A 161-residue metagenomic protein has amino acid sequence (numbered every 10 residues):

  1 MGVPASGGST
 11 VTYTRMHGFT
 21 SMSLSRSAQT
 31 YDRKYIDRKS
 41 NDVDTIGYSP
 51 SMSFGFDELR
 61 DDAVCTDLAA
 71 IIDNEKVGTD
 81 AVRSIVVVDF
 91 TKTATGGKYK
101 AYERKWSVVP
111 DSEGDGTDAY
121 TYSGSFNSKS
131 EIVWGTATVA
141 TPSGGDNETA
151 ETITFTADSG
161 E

Functional and structural regions predicted by a protein language model:
M1-L59, K105-D118: Solvent-exposed edge beta-strands and adjacent loop segments that serve as assembly or binding interfaces
A5-T10, G78-D80, G144-G145: Intrinsically disordered, low-complexity coil segments
M22, V87-W134: Short beta-strand and beta-hairpin "edge-sheet" elements
G47-S51, G78-V82, T121: Short connector loops at helix/strand junctions that flank enzyme active sites, especially segments positioning acidic
C65, T136-A137: Generic domain-boundary/flexible-linker signal
C65-K100: Short, acidic/charged, Gly/Pro-enriched secondary-structure junctions
A137-E161: Intrinsically disordered, low-complexity terminal/linker regions enriched in Pro/Ser/Gly and acidic residues
